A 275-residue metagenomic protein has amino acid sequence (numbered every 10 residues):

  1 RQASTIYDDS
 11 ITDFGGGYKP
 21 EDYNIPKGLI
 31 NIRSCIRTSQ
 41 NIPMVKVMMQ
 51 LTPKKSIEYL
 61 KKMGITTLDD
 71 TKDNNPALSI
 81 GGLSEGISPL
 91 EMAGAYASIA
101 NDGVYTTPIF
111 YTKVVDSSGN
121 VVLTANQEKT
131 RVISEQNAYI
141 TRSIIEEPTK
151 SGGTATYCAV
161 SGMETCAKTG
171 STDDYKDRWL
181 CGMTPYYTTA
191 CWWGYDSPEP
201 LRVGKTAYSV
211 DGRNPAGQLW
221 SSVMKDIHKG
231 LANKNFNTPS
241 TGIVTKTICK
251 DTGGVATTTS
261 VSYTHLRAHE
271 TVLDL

Functional and structural regions predicted by a protein language model:
R1-I30, T106-N120: Short, glycine/proline-biased beta-turn/loop segments that scaffold the active-site neighborhood
Q2, T38, G86-Y263: A penicillin-recognizing enzyme superfamily signal
Q2, T66-T67: Short coil/loop linkers at secondary-structure junctions
Y7-T12, Y23-T66, D73-N101, I144-E147: Active-site-adjacent helix/loop patches that line small-molecule binding or acyl-intermediate pockets
C35, T264-T271: Conserved small/polar residues in nucleotide/adenosyl-binding loops
M48-L51, E58-M63, T71-N75, T107-T112 (+1 more regions): Short coil/turn segments at secondary-structure boundaries
L68-D70, V132: Short helix-capping and inter-helix turn/linker motifs at the boundaries of alpha-helical repeat units
